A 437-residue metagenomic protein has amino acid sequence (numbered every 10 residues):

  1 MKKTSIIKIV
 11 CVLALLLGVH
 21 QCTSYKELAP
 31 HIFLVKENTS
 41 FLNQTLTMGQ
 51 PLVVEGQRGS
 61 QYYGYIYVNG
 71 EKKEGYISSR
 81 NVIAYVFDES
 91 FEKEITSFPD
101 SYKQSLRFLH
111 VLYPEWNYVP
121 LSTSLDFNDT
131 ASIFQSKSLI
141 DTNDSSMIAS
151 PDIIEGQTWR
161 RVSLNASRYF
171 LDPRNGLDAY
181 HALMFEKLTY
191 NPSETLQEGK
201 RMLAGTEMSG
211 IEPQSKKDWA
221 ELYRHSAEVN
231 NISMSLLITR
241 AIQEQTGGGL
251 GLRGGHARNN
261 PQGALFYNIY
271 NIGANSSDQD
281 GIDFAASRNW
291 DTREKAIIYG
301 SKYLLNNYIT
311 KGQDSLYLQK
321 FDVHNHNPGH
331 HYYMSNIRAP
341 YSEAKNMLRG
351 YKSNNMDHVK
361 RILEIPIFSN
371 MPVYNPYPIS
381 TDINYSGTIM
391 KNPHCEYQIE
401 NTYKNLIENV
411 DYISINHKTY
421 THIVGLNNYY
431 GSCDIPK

Functional and structural regions predicted by a protein language model:
K2-I9: Bacterial N-terminal signal peptides that target proteins for export
V10-G18: Bacterial N-terminal signal peptides
L15, C22-I32, N38-N230, I309-N416 (+1 more regions): Cell-wall glycan-active module
S78, L250-N259: Short, solvent-exposed loop/turn and secondary-structure capping segments
G205-P213, L265-E294: Substrate-binding clefts and substrate-entry loops adjacent to catalytic sites of polymer-processing enzymes acting on
R224-G249: Short, functionally critical alpha-helical segments immediately adjacent to catalytic or ligand/cofactor-binding
L236-I242, N268-N271, A296: Structural recognition of the beta-strand scaffold that forms the well-ordered cores of secreted hydrolase catalytic
G300: Cytosolic nucleotide-binding catalytic cores of signal-transduction proteins
